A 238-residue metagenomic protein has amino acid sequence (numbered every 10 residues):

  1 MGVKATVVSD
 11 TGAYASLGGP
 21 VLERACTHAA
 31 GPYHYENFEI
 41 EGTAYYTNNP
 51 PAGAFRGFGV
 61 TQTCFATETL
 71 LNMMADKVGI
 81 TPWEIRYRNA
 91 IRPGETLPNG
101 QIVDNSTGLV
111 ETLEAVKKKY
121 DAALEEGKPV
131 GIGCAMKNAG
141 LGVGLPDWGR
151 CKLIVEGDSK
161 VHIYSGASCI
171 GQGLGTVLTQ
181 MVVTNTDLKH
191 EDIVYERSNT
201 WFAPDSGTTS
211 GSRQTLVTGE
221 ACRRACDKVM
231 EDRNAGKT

Functional and structural regions predicted by a protein language model:
M1-T61, E126-T238: Gly/Pro-rich active-site capping loops and adjacent beta-alpha segments that organize cofactor/substrate pockets
P51-K117, G211-T238: N-terminal leader/propeptide and maturation segments of large enzyme subunits in energy/redox metabolism and hydrolases
I80, A122, D187-L188: Helix N-cap/coil-helix junction residues
Y87-I154: Accessory "access/gating" subregions that flank catalytic or transport cores
